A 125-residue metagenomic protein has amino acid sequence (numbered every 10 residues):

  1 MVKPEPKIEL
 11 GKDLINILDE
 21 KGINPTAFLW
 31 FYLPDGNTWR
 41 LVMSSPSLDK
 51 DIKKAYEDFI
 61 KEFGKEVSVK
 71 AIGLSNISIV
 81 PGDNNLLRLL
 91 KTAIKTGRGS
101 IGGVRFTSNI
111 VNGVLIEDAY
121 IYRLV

Functional and structural regions predicted by a protein language model:
M1-L10: N-terminal presequence-like segments and adjacent domain-start helices
L10-I17: Short, non-transmembrane alpha-helical segments in secretory-pathway proteins
I17-T26, V67-A71: Short secondary-structure junctions
G22-W39: Short edge beta-strands and adjacent turn/loop segments
F31-P34, P46-S47, V125: Short, flexible beta-strand-to-coil junctions
V42-K54: A short interface-forming secondary-structure element
D51-I72: Short, non-transmembrane amphipathic alpha-helical segments
K61, A71-V125: Catalytic "initiation/cleavage/transfer" segments centered on a nucleophilic residue and adjacent nucleic-acid-engaging
